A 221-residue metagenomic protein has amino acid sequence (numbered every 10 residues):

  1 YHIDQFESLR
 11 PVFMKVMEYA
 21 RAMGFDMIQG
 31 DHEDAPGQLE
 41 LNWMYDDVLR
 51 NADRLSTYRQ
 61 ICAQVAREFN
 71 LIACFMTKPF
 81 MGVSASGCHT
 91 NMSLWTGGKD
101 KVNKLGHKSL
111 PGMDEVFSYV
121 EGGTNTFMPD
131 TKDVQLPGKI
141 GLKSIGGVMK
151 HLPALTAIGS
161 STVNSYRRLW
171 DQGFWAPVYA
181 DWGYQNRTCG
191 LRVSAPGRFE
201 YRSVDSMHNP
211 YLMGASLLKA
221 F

Functional and structural regions predicted by a protein language model:
Y1-F221: Glycine-rich, acidic/polar active-site loops that bind/position phosphate-bearing ligands
